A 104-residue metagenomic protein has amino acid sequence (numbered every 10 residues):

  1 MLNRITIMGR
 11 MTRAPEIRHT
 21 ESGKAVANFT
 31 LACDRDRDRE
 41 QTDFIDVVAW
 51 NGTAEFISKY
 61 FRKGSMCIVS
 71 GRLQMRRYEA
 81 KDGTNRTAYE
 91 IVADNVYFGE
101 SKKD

Functional and structural regions predicted by a protein language model:
M1-D104: Single-stranded nucleic acid-binding surfaces, predominantly the OB-fold ssDNA-binding core
